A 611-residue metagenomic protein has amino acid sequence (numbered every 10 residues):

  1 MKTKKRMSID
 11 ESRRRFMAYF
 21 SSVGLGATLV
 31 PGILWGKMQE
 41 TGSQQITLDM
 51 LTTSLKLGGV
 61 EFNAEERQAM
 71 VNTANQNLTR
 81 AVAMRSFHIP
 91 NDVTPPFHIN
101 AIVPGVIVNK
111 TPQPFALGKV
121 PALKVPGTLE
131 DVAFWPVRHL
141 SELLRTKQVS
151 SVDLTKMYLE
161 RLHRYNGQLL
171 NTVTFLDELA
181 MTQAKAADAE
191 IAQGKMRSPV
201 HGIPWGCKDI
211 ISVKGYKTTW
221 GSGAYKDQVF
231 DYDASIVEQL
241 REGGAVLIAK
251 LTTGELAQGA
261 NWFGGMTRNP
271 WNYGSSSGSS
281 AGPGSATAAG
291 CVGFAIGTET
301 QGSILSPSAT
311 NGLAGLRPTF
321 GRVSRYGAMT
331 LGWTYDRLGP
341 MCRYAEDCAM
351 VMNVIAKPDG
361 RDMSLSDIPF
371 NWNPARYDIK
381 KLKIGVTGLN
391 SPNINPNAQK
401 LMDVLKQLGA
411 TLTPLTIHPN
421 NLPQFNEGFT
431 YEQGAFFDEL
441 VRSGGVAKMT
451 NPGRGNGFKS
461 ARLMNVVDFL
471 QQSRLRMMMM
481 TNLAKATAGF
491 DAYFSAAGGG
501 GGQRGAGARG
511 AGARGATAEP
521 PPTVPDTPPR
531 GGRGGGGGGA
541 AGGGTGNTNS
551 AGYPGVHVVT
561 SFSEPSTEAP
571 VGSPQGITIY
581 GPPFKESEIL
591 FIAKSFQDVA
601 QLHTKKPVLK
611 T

Functional and structural regions predicted by a protein language model:
K2-T182, D403, Q407-L408, K605-T611: An N-terminal boundary/leader segment
G118-D131, V200-W220, D378-T387, E427-A484 (+2 more regions): Short helix-loop capping/hinge segments that flank enzyme active sites or metal/cofactor-binding pockets
G118-L123, R317-A398, D598-T611: A short helix-breaking turn/cap at a secondary-structure junction
H139-T146, Y225-Q228, D336-R343, K459-M464 (+1 more regions): Short, well-ordered beta-strand elements within core beta-sheets of diverse protein domains
K147, G202, E242, V246-I248 (+4 more regions): Glycine-rich, small-residue loops and helix-cap segments that act as flexible hinges at active-site edges
Q148, T155-K156, K185, N393-T416 (+2 more regions): Acyltransferase
L169-W220: N-terminal, positively charged, Ser/Thr/Ala/Gly-biased leader segments that form transit/presequence-like amphipathic
P199-L338, T387, A497-G539, P565: Short glycine/serine-rich loop/turn segments
